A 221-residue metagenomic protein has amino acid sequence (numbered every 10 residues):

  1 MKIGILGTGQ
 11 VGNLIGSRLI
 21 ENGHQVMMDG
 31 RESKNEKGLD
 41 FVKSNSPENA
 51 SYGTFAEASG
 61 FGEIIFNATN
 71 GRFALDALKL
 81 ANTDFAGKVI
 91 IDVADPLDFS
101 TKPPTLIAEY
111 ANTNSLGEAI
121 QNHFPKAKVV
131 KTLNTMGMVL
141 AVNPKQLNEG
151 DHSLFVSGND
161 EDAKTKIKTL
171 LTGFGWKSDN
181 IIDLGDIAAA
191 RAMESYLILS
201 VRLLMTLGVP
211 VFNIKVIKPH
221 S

Functional and structural regions predicted by a protein language model:
M1-S44: NAD(P)+-binding Rossmann beta1-loop-alpha1 motif at the extreme N-terminus of oxidoreductases
N45-S51, P125-K128, K177: A short helix-to-beta-strand connector/capping loop
S46-V89, D95-P103: Rossmann-like NAD(P)-binding element
Y52, K128-N134, N180-L184: General beta-strand structural signal in soluble alpha/beta enzymes
A81-G87, F124, L147-E149: Short, conserved loop/helix-junction motifs that constitute active-site signature segments in enzyme catalytic cores
A94-V139, P144-Q146: Rossmann-fold NAD(P)-binding glycine/threonine-rich loop
A141-S157: Short, electropositive alpha-helical surface patch
H152-S221: Active-site-lining helix/loop region of Rossmann-like oxidoreductase modules
